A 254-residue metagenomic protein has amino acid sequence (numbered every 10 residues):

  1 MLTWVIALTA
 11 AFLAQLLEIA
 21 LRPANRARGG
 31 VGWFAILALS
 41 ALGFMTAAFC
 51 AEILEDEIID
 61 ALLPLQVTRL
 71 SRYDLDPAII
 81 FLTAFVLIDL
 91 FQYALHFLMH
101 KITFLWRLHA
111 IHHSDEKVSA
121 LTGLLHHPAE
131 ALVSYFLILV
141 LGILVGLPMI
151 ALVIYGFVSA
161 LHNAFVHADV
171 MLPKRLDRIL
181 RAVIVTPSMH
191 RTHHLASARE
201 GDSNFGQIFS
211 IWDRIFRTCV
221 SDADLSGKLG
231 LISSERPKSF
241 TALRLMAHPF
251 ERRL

Functional and structural regions predicted by a protein language model:
L2-P64, T68, Y73-Y93: Specific transmembrane helices
V5-T9, G29, W33, K101 (+3 more regions): Generic detector of ordered secondary-structure context
A11-A14, L39, R181, S210-R217 (+1 more regions): Short hydrophobic helices that act as membrane-entry/anchoring signals
R22-P23, P187, P249-R253: Proline-rich low-complexity regions
A41-C50, D74-K228: Membrane-embedded catalytic scaffold of the fatty acid hydroxylase/desaturase
E55, L65-T68, L137-L139, L180-R181 (+2 more regions): Short, surface-exposed, polar/charged, turn-prone segments marking secondary-structure boundaries
L70, L82, E200, L231-K238: A general boundary/transition motif marking the beginning of the first structured unit of a protein
G227-L254: A membrane-cytosol interface segment of integral membrane proteins
